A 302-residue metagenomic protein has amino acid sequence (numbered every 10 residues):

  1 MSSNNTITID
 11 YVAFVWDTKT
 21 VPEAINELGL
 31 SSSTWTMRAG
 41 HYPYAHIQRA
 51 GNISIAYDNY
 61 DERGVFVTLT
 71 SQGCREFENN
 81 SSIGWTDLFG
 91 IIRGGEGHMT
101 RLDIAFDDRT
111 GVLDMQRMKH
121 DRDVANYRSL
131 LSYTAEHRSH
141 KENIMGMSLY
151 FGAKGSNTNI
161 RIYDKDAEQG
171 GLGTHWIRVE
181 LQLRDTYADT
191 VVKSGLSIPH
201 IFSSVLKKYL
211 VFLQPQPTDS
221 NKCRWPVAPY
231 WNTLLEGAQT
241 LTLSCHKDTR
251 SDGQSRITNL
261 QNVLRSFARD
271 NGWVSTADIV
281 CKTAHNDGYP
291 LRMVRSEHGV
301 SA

Functional and structural regions predicted by a protein language model:
M1-H246, N259-A302: Structured, helix-rich domain cores that form ligand/interaction pockets
T249-G253: Helix-turn-helix DNA-binding segment
